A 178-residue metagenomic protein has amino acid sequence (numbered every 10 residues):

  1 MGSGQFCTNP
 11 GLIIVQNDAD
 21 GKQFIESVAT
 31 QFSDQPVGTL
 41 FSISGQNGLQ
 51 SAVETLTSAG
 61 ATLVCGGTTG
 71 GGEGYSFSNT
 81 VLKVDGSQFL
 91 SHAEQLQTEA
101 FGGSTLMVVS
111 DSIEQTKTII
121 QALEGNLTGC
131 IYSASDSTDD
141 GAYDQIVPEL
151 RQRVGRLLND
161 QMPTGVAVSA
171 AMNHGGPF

Functional and structural regions predicted by a protein language model:
M1, G11, I25-V28, S33-Q35 (+5 more regions): Catalytic cores of nucleotide-enabled group-transfer and carboxylate-activating enzymes in metabolic and assembly-line
Q5-C7: Extended low-complexity, polyampholyte segments enriched in Ser/Thr/Pro and acidic residues
V15-L127, I131, G141: NAD(P)-dependent aldehyde/semialdehyde dehydrogenase
G72-S76, I113-F178: C-terminal core of ALDH-fold dehydrogenases
